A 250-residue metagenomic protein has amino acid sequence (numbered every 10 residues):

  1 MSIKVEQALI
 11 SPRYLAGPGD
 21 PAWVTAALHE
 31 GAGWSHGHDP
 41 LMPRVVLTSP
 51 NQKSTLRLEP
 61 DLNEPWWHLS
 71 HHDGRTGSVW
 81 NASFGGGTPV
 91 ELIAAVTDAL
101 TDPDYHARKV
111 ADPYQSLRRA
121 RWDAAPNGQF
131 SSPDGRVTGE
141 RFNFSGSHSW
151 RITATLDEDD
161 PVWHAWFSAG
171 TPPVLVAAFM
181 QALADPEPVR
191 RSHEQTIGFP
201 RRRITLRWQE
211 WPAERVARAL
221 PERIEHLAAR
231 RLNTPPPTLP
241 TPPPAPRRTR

Functional and structural regions predicted by a protein language model:
M1-R250: Compositionally biased accessory segments in Actinobacterial proteins
